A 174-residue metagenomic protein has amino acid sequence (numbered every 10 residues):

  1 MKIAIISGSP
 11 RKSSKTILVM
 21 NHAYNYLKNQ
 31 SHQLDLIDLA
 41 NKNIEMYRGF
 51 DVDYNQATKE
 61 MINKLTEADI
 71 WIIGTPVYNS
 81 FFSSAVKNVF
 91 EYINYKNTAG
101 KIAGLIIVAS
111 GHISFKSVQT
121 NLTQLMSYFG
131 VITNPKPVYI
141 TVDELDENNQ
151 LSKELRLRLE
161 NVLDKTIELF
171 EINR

Functional and structural regions predicted by a protein language model:
M1-V77, F81-E91, Q150-R174: N-terminal beta1-alpha1-beta2 submodule of the flavodoxin-like/Rossmannoid cofactor-binding fold
A4, K96, I107: Short glycine- and Lys/Arg-enriched binding-loop motifs that mark or flank ligand-binding interfaces
P10-S13, V77, V108-I113, L145: Short histidine/acidic/glycine/proline-rich micro-motifs that form metal- and phosphate-coordinating active-site loops
N21-H22, F82, I113, Q124 (+1 more regions): Alpha-helix termini
D35-E45, Y95, S127-E147: Mobile beta-alpha loop/short-helix "lid" or hinge segments that flank ligand
D53, Y92-K96, Q124, Y128: A short linear boundary/processing microfeature
A99-G100: A glycine-biased structural micro-motif
A103-I140, E154: Short, glycine-/small-residue-rich phosphate/pyrophosphate-handling segment
